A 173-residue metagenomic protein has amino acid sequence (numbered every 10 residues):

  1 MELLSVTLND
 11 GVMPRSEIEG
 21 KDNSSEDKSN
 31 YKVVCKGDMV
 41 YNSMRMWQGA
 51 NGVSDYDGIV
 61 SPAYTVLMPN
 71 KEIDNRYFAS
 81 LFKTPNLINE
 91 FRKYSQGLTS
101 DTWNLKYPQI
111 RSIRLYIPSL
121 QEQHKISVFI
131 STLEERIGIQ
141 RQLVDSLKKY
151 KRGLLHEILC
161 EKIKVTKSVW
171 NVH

Functional and structural regions predicted by a protein language model:
M1-I117, V172: DNA target-recognition domains and sequence-specific DNA-contacting regions of bacterial/archaeal
I117-H173: Amphipathic alpha-helical coiled-coil/heptad-repeat segments
